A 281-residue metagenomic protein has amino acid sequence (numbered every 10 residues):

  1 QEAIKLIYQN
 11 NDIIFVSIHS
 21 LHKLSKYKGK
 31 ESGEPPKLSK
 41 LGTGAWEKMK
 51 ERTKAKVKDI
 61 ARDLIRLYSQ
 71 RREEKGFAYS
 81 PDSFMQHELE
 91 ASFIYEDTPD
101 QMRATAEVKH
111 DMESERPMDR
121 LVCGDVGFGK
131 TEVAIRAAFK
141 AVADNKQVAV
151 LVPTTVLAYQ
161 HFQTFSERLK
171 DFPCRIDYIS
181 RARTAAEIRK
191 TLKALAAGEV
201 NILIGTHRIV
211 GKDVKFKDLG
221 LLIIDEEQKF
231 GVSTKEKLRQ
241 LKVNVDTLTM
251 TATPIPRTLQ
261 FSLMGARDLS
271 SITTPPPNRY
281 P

Functional and structural regions predicted by a protein language model:
Q1-D100: Upstream accessory/linker segments immediately N-terminal to the RecA-like ATPase cores of bacterial MutS and a subset
I4, L157-A194: Conserved helix-turn-beta segment of the N-terminal RecA-like "Helicase ATP-binding" lobe in SF1/SF2 helicases
I94-M118, E132: N-terminal pre-P-loop "Q-motif" helix
E113-G124, E132, N145-Q147, V200: Pre-Walker A (Motif I) flank of P-loop NTPase domains
D119, V133-F162, K170-C174: Conserved SF1/SF2 helicase motif Ia
Y159, F216-L221, E227-P281: Post-DEXD/H (motif II) to motif III coupling segment of the RecA-like Helicase ATP-binding lobe
A182-L203, V210-L219: Conserved motor-coupling elements within RecA-like helicase/translocase cores
T206-H207, D225-E226: Walker B catalytic acidic pair
